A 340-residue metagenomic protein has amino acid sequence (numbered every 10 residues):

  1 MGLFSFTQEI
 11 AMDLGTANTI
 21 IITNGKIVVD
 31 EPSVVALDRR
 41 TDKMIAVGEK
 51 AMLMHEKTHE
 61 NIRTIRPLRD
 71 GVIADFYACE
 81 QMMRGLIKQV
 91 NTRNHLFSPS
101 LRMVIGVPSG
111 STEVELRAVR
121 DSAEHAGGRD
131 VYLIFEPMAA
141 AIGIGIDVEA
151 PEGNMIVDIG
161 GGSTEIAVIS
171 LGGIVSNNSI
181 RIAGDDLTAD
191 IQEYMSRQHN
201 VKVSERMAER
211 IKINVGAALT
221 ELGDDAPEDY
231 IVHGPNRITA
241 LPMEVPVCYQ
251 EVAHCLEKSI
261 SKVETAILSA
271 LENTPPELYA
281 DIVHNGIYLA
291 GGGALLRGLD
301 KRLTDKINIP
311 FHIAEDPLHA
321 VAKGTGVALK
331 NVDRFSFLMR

Functional and structural regions predicted by a protein language model:
M1-I159, A167-I287, A294-R340: Nucleotide/phosphate-binding catalytic cleft detector across ATP-hydrolyzing and phosphate-transferring enzymes
